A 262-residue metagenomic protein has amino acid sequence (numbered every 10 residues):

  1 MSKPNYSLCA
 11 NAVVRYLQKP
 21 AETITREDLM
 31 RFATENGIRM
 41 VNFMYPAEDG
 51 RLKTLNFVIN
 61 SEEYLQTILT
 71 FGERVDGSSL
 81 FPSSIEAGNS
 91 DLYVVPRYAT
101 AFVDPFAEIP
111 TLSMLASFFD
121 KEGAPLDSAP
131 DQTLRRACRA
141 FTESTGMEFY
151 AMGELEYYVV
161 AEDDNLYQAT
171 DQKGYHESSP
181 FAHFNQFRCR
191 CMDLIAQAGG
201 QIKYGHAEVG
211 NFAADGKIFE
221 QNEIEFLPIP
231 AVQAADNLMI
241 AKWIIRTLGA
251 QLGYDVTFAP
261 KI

Functional and structural regions predicted by a protein language model:
S2-I262: Glycine-rich, acidic/polar active-site loops that bind/position phosphate-bearing ligands
